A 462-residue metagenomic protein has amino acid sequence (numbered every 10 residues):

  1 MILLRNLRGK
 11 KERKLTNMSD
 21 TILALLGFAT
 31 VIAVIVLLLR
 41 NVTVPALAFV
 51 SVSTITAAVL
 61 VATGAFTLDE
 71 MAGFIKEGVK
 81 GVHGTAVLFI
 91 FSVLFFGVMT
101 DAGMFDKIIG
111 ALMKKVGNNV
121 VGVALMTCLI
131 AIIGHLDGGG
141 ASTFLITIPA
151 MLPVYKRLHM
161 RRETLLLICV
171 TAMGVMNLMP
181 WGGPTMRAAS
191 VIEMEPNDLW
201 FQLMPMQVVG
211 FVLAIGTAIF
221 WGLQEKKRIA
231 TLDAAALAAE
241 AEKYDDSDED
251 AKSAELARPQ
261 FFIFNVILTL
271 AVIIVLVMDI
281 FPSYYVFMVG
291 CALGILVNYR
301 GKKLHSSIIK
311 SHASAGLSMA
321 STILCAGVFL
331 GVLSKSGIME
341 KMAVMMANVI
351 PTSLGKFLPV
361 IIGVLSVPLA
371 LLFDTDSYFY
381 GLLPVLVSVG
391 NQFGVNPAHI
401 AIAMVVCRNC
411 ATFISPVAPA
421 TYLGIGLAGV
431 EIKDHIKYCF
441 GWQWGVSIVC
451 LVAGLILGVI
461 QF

Functional and structural regions predicted by a protein language model:
I2-R5, K10-V31, T56-V59, G64 (+4 more regions): Long, contiguous bundles of hydrophobic transmembrane helices that form the permeation core of multi-pass
K11-R13, P153-E240, L256, N396 (+1 more regions): Membrane-core helix-loop-helix motifs of multi-pass transport proteins
T21-L25, K80-A86, L112-M126, R157-L165 (+5 more regions): Membrane-interfacial loop-to-helix junctions in multi-pass transporters
V34-V42, F96, I130-G139, V170-N177 (+4 more regions): Transmembrane alpha-helix interface/packing and boundary motifs in multi-pass membrane proteins, characterized by
V36-L47, K156-T164, G301, L371-Y378: Membrane-helix interface "capping/anchor" motifs
L47, A72-D106, I132, Y284-Y285 (+2 more regions): Core transmembrane alpha-helical segments of multi-pass membrane transporters/permeases
L88-F91, G117-A150, L324, V349-S388 (+4 more regions): Hydrophobic alpha-helical transmembrane segments of multi-pass integral membrane proteins, predominantly secondary
K107-I109, A141-V154, G182-I192, M342-A343 (+2 more regions): Re-entrant/interfacial helical elements at transmembrane boundaries that shape and gate the permeation pathway
